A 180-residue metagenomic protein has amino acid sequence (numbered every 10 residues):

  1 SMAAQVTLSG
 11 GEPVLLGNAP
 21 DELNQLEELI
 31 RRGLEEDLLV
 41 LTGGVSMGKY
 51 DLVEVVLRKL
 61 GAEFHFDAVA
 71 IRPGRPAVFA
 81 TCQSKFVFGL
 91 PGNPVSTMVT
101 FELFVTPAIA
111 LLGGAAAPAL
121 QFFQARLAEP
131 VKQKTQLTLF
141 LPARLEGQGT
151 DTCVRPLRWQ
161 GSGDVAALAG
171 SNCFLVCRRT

Functional and structural regions predicted by a protein language model:
S1-L41: Phosphate-binding glycine-rich loops and their immediate beta-loop-alpha structural context
N18-D21, G44-V45, V69-P76: Short, ordered loop/turn segments at secondary-structure junctions
Q25, L52, F104: Residue-level recognition of oxygen-bearing side chains
G44-Y50, G92: Short glycine-rich anion-binding loops that position phosphate/pyrophosphate groups of nucleotides and phosphorylated
G48-K59: Short Gly/Thr/Asp-enriched flexible loops that form oxyanion-binding sites at enzyme active sites
K59-T180: Flexible glycine/proline-rich
